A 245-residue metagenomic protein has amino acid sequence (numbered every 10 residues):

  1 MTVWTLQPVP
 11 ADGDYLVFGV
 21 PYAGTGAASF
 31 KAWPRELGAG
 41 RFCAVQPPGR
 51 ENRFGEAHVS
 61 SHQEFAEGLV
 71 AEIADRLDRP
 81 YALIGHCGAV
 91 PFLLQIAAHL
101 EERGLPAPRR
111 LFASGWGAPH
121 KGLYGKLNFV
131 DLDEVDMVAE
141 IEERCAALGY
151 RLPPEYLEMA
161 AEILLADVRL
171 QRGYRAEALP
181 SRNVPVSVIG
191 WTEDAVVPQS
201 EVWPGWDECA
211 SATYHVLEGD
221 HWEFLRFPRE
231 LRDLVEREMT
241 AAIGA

Functional and structural regions predicted by a protein language model:
M1-I84, P91, Q95-A245: Domain-scale detector for complete catalytic domains at protein termini or as standalone homologs
